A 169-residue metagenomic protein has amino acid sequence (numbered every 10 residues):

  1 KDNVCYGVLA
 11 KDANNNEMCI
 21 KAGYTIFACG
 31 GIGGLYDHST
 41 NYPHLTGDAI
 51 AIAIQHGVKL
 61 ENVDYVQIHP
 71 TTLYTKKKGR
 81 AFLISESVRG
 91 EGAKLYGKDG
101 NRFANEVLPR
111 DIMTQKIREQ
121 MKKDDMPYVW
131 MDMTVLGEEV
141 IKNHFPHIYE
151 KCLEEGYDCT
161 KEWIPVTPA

Functional and structural regions predicted by a protein language model:
K1-V4: A conserved short coil-to-beta-strand element within the FAD-binding core of flavoproteins
A10-N14, G97-D99: Short acidic, glycine-rich loop/turn motifs
N14-Y24: Core beta-strand elements of the Rossmann-like FAD/NAD(P) dinucleotide-binding domain in flavoenzyme oxidoreductases
A22-Y24, A28-G33: Glycine-/small-residue-rich beta->alpha transition segments that form the dinucleotide
G31-G34, H38, I68-T71: Glycine-rich phosphate/pyrophosphate-binding beta-alpha loops
L35-H56: A conserved FAD-binding loop/helix module that cradles the flavin
I52, V58-P168: An anion/pyrophosphate-binding glycine-rich loop and adjacent beta-alpha core in soluble alpha-beta enzymes
